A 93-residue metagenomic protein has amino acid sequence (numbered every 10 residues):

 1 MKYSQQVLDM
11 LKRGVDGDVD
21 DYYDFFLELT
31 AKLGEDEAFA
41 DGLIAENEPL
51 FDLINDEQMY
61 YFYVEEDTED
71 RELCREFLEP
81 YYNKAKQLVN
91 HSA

Functional and structural regions predicted by a protein language model:
M1-A31: Short terminal alpha-helical segments
Q6, R13, E28, D52 (+3 more regions): Charged, amphipathic alpha-helical oligomerization/scaffolding segments
D21-Y22, E35, L73: N-terminal leader/targeting signatures
T30-G42: Short, charge-rich amphipathic alpha-helical segments embedded in non-transmembrane helical bundles/solenoids
F39-R71: Short, charged early-sequence alpha-helical segments and their helix-coil boundaries
Q58-A93: Amphipathic alpha-helical binding modules
